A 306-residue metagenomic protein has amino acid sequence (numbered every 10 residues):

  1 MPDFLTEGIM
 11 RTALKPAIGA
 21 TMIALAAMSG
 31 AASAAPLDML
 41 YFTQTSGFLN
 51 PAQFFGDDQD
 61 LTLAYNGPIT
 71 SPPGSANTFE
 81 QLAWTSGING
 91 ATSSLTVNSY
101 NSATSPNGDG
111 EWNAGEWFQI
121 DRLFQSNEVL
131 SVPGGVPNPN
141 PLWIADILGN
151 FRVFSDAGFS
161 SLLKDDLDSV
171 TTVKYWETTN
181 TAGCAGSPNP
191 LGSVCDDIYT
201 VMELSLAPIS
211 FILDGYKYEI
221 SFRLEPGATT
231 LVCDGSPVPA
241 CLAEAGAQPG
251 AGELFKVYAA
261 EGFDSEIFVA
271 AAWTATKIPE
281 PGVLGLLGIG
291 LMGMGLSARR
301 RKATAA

Functional and structural regions predicted by a protein language model:
M1-I9: Short, Lys/Arg-enriched N-terminal segments with co-localized hydrophobic residues within the first ~10-30 amino acids
I9-I18: Bacterial N-terminal signal peptides that target proteins for export
A17-I23, I289: Sec-dependent N-terminal signal peptides
M22-L25, G282: Short N-terminal alpha-helical targeting/association segments
L25-A32, S297: C-terminal segment of classical bacterial N-terminal signal peptides
A35-K277: Mature extracellular "passenger" or substrate-interacting domains of secreted, surface-exposed proteins
P279-A298: A short, hydrophobic C-terminal helix/tail in secreted or cell-surface proteins
L296-A306: C-terminal membrane-anchoring or membrane-association module
